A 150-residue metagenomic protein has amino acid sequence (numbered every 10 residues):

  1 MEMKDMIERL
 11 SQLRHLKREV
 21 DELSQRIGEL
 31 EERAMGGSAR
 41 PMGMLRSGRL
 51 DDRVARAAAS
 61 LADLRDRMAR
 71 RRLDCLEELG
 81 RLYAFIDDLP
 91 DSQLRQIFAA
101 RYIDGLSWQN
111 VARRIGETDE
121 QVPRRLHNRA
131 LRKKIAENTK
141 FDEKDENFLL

Functional and structural regions predicted by a protein language model:
M1-D87, Q109, G116-E117, A136-L150: N-terminal interaction/assembly modules
E78, S92-L94, L126: N-terminal positioning helix adjacent to the helix-turn-helix/winged-helix DNA-binding module
L89-D104: Short amphipathic alpha helix immediately N-terminal
I97-F98, V111-R113: Hydrophobic positions on the alpha-helical face of helix-turn-helix-like DNA-binding modules
G105-V111: Short cationic/low-complexity microdomains
G116-E137: DNA-recognition helix of helix-turn-helix
